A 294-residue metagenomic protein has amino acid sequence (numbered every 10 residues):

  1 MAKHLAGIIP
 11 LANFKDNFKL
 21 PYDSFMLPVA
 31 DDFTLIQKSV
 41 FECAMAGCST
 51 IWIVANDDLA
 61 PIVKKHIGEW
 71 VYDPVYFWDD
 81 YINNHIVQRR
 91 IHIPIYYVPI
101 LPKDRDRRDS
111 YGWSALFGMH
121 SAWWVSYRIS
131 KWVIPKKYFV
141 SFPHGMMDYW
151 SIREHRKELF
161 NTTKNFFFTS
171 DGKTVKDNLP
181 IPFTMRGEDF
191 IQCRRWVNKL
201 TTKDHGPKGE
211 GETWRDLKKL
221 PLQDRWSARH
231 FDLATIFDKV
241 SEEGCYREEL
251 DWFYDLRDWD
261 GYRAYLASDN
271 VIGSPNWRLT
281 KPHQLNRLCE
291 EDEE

Functional and structural regions predicted by a protein language model:
M1-V29, F33, K38, A44-I51 (+1 more regions): N-terminal nucleotide-binding beta1-loop-alpha1 segment
P10-A12, N56, P143: Cofactor-binding loop segments of dinucleotide-utilizing enzymes, especially the Rossmann-like FAD- and NAD(P)+-binding
N17, L59-K65: Short, charged/polar "capping" segments at the starts of alpha-helices and the immediately preceding loops
D32, A55-L59: Residues in the short beta-alpha loop(s) of Rossmann-like NAD(P)-binding domains
I51-N56, F168-T169: Short internal beta-strands
V63-V75: Short, aromatic/basic amphipathic alpha-helical patches
D73, D80-K203: Conserved beta-loop-beta/alpha segment of the NTase-like Rossmann-fold superfamily that binds/positions NTPs
S130-W132, M146-N161, G172-E294: Catalytic-core segments of class I nucleotidyltransferases/pyrophosphorylases that form NMP-activated intermediates
